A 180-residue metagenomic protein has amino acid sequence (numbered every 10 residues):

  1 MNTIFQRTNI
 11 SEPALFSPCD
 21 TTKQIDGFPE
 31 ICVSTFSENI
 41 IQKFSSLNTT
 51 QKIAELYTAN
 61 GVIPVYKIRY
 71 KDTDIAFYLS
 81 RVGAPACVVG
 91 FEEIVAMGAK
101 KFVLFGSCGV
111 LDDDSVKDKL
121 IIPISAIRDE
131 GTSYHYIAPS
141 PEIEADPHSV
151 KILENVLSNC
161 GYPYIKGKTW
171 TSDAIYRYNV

Functional and structural regions predicted by a protein language model:
M1-K101, V110-V180: Accessory terminal and edge-of-domain segments that mediate assembly/interaction and cofactor placement around
